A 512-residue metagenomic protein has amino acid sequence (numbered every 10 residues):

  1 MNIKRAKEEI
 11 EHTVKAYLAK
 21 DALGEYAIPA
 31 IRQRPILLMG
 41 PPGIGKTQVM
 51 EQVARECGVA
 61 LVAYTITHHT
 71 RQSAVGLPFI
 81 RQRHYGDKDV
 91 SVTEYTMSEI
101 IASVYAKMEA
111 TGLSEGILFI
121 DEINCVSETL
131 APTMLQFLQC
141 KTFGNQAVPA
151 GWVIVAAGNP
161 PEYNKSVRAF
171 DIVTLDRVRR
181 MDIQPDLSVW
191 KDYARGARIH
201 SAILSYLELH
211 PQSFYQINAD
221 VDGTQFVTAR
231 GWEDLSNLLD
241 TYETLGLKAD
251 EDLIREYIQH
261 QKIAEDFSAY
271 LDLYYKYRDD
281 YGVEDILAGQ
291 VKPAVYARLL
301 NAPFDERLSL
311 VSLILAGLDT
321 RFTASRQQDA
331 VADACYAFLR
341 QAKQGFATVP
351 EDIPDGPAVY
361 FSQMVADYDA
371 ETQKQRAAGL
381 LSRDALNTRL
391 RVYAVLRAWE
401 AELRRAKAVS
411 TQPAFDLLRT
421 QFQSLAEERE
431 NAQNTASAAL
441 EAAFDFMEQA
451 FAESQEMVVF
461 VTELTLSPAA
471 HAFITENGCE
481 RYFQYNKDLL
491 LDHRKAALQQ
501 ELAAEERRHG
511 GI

Functional and structural regions predicted by a protein language model:
M1-Q212, I217-D220: AAA+ P-loop NTPase catalytic core and its hallmark functional loops
I3, K20, S98, A102 (+12 more regions): Short, structured coil/loop segments at alpha-helix boundaries
E8, H12, A16, R55 (+18 more regions): Charged/polar, solvent-exposed surface patches and flexible loops
Y17, Y26, Y64, Y85 (+17 more regions): Sequence-level detector for tyrosine residue identity
Q33, Q48, Q52, Q72 (+20 more regions): Residue-identity detector for glutamine
P35-L37, C57-H68, I80, D89-G116 (+12 more regions): Conformational switch/transducer regions in large eukaryotic molecular machines and scaffolds
G196-A358: Alpha-helical lid/collar subdomain of P-loop NTPases
L300-I512: Terminal-proximal interaction/regulatory segments of ATP-powered molecular machines
